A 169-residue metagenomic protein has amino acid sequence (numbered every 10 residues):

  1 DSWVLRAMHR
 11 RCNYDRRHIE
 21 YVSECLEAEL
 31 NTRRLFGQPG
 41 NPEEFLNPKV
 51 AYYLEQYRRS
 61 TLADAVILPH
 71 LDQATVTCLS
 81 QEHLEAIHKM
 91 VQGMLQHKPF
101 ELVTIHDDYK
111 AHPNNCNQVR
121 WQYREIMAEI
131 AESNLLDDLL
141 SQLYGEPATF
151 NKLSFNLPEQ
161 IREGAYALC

Functional and structural regions predicted by a protein language model:
D1-C169: Conserved catalytic core of nucleotide polymerization and phosphodiester-bond processing enzymes
